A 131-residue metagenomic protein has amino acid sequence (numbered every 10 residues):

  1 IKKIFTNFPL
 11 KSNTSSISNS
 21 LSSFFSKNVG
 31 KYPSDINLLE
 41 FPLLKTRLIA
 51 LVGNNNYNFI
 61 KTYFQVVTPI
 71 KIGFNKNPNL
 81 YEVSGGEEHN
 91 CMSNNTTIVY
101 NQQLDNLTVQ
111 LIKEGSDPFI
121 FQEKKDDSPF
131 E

Functional and structural regions predicted by a protein language model:
I1-K45, G115-E131: C-terminal partner/receptor-binding element of secreted or periplasmic proteins
K45-Q110: Mature extracytoplasmic domains of secretory-pathway proteins
